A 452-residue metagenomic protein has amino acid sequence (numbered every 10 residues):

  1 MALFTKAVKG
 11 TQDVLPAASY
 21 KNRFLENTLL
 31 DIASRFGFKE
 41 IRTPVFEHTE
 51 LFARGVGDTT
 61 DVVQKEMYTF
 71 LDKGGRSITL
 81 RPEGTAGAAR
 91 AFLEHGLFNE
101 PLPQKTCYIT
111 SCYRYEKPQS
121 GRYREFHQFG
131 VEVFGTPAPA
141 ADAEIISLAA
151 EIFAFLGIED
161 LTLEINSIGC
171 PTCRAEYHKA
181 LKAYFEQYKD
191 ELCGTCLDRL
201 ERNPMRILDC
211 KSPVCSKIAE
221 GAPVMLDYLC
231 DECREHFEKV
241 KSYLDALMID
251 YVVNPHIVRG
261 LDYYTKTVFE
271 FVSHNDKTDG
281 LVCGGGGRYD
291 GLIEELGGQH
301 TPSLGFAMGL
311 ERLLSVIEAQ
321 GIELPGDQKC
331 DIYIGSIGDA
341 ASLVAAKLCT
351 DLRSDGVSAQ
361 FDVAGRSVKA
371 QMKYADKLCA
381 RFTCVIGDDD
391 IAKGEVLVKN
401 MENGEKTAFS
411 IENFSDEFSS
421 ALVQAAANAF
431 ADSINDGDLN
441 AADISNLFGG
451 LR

Functional and structural regions predicted by a protein language model:
M1-R452: TRNA-recognition modules of translation machinery and tRNA-sensing kinases, especially anticodon-binding
